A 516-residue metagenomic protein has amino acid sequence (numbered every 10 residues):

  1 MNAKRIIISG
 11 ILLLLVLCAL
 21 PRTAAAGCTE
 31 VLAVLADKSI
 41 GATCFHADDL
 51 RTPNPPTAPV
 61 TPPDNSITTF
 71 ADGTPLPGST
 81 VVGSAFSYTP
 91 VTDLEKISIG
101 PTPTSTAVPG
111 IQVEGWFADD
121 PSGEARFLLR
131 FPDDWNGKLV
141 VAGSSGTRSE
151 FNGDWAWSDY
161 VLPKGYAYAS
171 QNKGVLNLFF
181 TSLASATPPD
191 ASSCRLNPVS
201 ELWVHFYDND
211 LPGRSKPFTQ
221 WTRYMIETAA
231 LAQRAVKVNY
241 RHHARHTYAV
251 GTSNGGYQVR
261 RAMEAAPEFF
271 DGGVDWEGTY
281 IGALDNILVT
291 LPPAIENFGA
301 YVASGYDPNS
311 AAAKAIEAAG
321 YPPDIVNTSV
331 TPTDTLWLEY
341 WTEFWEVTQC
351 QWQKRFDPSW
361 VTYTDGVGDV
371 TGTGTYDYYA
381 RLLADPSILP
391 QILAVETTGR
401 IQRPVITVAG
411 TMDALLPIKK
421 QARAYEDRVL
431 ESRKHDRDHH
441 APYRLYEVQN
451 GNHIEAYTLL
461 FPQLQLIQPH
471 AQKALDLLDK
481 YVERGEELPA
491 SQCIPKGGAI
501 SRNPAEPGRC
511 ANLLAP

Functional and structural regions predicted by a protein language model:
M1-G10: Bacterial N-terminal signal peptides that target proteins for export
S9-A19: Bacterial N-terminal signal peptides
L20-A25: Sec/Tat signal peptide C-region and signal peptidase I cleavage site
G27-P516: C-terminal His-loop and adjacent cap/lid subdomain of alpha/beta-hydrolase
